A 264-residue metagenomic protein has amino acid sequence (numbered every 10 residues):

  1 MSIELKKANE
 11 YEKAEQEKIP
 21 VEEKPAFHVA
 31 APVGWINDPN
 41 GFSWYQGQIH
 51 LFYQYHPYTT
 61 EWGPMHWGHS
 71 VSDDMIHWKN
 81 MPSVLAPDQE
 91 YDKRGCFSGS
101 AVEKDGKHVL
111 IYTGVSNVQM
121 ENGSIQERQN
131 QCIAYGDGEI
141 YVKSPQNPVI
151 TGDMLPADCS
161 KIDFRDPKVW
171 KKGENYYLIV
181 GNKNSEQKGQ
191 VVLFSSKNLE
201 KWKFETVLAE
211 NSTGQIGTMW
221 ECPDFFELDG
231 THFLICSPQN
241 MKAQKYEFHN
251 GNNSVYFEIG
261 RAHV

Functional and structural regions predicted by a protein language model:
M1-D166, K171-I216, E227-H263: Beta-rich carbohydrate-recognition and catalytic domains
D224: Acidic/histidine-rich catalytic neighborhood
